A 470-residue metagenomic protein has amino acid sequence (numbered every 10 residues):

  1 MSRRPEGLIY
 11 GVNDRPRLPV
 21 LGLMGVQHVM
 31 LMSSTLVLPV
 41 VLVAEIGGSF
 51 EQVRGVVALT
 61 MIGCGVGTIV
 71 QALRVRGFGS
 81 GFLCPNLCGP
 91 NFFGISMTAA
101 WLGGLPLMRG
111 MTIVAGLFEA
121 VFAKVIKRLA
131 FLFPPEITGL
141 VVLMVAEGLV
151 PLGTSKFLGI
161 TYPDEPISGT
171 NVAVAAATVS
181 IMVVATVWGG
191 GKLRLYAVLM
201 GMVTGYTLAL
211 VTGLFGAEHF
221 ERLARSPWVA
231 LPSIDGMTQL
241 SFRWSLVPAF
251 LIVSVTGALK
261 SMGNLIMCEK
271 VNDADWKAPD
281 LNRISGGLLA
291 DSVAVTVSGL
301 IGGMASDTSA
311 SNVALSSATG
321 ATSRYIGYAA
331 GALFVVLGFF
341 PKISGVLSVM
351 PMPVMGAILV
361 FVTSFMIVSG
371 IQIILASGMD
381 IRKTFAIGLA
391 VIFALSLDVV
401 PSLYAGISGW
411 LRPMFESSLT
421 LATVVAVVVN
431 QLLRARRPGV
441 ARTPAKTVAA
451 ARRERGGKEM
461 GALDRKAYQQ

Functional and structural regions predicted by a protein language model:
M1-G11, R15, I181-V184, V198-L251 (+3 more regions): Hydrophobic transmembrane alpha-helices of multi-pass solute/ion transporters
M1-G81, G439, R453-Q469: N-terminal alpha-helical transmembrane segments of multi-pass membrane transport and channel/translocase proteins
M1-L23, A217-I234, K270-G286, L432-Q470: Intrinsically disordered, low-complexity non-transmembrane regions of multi-pass membrane transporters
I9-Y10, P16-P19, V43-G79, A249-R324: Membrane-embedded helical hairpins/re-entrant loop segments and their flanking transmembrane helices within multi-pass
P19-T35, I167-V179, Y196, T212 (+2 more regions): Hydrophobic, membrane-embedded alpha-helices of multi-pass small-molecule transporters
E51-T60, I69-R128, E136: Membrane helical hairpin/interfacial module
R54-G55, G77-N91, F131-L140, R194-L199 (+4 more regions): Short, non-helical or kinked segments that cap or interrupt transmembrane helices
A99-E218, A330-P444: Membrane-embedded alpha-helical modules
